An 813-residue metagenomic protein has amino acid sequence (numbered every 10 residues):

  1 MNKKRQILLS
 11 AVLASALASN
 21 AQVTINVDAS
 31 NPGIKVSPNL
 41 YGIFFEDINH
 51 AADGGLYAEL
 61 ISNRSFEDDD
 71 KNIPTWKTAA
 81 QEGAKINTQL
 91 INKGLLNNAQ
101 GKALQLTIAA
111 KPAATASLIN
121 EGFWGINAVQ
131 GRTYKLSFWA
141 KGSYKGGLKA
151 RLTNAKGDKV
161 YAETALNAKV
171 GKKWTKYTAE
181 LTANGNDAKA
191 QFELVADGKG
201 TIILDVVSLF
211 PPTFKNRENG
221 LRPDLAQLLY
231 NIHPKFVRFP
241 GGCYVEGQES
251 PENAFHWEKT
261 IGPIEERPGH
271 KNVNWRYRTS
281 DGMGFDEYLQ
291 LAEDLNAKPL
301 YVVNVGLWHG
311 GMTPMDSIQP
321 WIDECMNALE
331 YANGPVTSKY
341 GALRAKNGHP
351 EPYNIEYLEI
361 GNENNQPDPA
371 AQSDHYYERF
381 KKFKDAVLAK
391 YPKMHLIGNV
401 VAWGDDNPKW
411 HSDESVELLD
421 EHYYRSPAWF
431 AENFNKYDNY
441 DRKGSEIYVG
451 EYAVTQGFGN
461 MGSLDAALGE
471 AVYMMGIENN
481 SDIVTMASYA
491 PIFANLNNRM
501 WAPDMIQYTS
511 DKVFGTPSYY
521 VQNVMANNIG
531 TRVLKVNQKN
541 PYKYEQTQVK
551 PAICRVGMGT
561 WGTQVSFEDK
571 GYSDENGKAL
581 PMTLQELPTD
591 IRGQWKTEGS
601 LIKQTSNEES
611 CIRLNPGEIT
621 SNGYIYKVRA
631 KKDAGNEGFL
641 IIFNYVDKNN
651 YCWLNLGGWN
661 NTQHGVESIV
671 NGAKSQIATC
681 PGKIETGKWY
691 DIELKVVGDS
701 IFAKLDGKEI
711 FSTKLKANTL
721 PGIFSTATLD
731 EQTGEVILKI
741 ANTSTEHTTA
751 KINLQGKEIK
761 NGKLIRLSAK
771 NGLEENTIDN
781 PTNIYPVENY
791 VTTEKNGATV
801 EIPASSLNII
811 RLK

Functional and structural regions predicted by a protein language model:
I43, A84-Q105, V245-G284, S317-W321 (+2 more regions): Aromatic- and acidic-residue-enriched carbohydrate-binding clefts of CAZyme catalytic domains
G94-A114, G593-I612, T662-E667: Short carbohydrate-recognition loop motifs
A114-N231: Extended acidic/polar, glycine-enriched regions that form or flank non-catalytic beta-rich accessory modules
T164, N671-D691: Short, aromatic/His-centered strand-loop micro-motif at the edge of beta-sheets
K382-A386, P392-H395, W410, L418 (+3 more regions): Catalytic-core region of carbohydrate-active enzymes that cleave or remodel glycosidic bonds
A552-R555, G559-S566, S606-E667: Secretory/extracellular carbohydrate-interaction modules and structurally similar beta-sandwich "look-alikes"
K570, V628, T686-K714: Carbohydrate-binding surfaces in secreted/extracellular proteins
I723-E758, L764, N808-I809: Carbohydrate-binding surface patches
